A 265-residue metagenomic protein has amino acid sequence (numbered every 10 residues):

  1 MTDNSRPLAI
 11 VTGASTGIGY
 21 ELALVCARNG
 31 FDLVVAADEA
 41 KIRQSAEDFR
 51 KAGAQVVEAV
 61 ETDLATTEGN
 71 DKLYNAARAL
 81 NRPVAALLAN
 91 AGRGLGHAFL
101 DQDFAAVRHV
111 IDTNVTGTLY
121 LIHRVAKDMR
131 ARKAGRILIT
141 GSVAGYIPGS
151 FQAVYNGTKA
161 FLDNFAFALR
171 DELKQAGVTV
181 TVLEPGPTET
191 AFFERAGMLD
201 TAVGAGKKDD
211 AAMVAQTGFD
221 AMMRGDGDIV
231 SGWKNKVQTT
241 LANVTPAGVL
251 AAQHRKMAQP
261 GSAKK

Functional and structural regions predicted by a protein language model:
S15-T16: Conserved glycine-rich cofactor-binding loop
N29-S45: Conserved glycine-rich Rossmann-like NAD(P)H-binding loop of the short-chain dehydrogenase/reductase
N90-L95: Conserved NAD(P)H cofactor-binding loop of Rossmann-fold oxidoreductase domains
A98-I111: Substrate-binding pocket helix/loop in short-chain dehydrogenase/reductase
I122, T158: Active-site helix of classical SDR
S142: Residue(s) in the substrate-gating loop at a strand-loop-helix junction that position the organic substrate next
V182, A202-T239: C-terminal helical subdomain
